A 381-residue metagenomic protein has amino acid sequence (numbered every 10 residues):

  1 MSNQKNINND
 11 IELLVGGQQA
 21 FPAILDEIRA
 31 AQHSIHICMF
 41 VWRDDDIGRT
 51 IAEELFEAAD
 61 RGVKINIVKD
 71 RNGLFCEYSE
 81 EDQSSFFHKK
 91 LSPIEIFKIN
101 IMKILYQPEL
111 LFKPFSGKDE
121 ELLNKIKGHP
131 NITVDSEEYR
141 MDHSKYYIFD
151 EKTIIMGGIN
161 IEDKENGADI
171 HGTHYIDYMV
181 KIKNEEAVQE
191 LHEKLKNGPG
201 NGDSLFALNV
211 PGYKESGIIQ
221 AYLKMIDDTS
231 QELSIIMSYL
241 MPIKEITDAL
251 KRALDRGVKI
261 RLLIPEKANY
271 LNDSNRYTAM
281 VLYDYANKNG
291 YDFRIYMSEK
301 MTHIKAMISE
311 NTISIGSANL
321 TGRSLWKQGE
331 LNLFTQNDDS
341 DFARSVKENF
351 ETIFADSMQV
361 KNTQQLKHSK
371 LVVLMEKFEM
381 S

Functional and structural regions predicted by a protein language model:
M1-S381: Charged, low-complexity intrinsically disordered terminal segments
